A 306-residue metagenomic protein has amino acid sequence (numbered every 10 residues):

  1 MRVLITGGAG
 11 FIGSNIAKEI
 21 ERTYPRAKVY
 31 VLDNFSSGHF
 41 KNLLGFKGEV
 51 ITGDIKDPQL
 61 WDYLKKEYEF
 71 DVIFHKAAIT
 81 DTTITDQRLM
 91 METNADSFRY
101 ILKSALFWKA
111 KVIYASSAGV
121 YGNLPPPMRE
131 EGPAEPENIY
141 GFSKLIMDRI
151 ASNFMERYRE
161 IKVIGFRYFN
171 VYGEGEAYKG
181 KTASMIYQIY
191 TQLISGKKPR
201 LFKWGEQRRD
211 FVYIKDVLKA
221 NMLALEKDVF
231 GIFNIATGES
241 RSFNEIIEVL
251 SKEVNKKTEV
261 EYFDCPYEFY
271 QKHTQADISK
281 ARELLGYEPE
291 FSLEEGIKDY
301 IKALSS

Functional and structural regions predicted by a protein language model:
M1-R167: N-terminal Rossmann-like NAD(P)+-binding domain of SDR-like oxidoreductases, especially those catalyzing
H39, S117-V120, L124, K181 (+3 more regions): Activation loop
T85-L89, I139, E176-K181, K272: Short, solvent-exposed loop/turn segments at secondary-structure boundaries
M91, E137-L145, G180-Y187, D210-F211 (+1 more regions): Short-chain dehydrogenase/reductase
P127-E135, Y172, Y262-D264, I278-K280: Short glycine/proline- and charge-enriched loop/turn segments that cap or connect secondary-structure elements
R149-R209, I214-L218, L223, V249-K252: NAD(P)-dependent short-chain dehydrogenase/reductase
I194-S306: C-terminal substrate-binding subdomain of Rossmann-fold SDR/epimerase-dehydratase oxidoreductases
